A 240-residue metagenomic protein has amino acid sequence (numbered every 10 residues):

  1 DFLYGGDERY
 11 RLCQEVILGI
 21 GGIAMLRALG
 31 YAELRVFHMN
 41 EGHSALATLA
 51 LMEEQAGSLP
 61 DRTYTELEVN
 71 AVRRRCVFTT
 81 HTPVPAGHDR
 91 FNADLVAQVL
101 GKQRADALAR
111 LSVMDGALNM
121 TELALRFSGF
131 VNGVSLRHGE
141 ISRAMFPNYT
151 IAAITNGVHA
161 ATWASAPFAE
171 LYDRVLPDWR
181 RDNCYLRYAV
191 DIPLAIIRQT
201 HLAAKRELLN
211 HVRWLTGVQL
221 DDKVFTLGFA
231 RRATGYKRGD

Functional and structural regions predicted by a protein language model:
D1-D240: Catalytic cores of carbohydrate-active enzymes across secretory and cytosolic contexts
